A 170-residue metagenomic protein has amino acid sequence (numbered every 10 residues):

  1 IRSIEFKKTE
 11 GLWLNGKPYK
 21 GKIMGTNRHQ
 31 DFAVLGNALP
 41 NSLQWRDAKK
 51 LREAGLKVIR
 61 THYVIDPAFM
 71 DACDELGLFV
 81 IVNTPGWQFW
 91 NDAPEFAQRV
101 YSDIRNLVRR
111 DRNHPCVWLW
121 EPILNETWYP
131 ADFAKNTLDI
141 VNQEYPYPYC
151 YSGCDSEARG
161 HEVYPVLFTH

Functional and structural regions predicted by a protein language model:
I1-K50, D71: N-terminal carbohydrate-binding accessory modules
W45-K50, V58-H170: Substrate-binding/catalytic cleft of secreted carbohydrate-active enzymes, primarily glycoside hydrolases
A54: Metal- or metallocofactor-binding catalytic centers and their adjacent structured scaffolds across diverse enzyme
